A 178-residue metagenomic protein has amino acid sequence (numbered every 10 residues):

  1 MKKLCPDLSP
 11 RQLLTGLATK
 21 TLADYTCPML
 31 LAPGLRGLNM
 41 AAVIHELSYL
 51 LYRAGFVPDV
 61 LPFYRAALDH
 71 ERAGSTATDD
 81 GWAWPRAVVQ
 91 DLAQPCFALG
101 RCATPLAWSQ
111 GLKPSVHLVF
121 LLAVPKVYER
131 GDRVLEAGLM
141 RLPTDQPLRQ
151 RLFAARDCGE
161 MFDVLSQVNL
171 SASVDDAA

Functional and structural regions predicted by a protein language model:
M1-A178: Cytosolic covalent-transfer regions centered on His/Cys nucleophiles that carry phosphoryl or persulfide groups
